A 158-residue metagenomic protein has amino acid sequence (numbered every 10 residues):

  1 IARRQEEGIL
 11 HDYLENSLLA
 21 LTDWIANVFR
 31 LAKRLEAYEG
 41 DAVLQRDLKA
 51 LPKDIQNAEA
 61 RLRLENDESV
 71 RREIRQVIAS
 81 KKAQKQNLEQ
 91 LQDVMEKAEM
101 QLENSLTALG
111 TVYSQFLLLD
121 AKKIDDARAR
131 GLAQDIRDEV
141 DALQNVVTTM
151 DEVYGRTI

Functional and structural regions predicted by a protein language model:
I1-R71: Membrane-proximal, non-transmembrane interface segments of integral membrane proteins
A60-I158: Long amphipathic all-alpha helical oligomerization modules
